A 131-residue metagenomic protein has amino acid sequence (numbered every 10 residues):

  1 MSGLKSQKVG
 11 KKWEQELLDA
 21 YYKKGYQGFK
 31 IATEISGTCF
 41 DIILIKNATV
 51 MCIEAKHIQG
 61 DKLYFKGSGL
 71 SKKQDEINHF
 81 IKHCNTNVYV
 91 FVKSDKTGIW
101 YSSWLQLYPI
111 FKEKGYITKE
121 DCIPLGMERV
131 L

Functional and structural regions predicted by a protein language model:
M1-T33: Acidic-basic catalytic patches of nuclease active cores, encompassing PD-(D/E)XK and other metal-cofactor nuclease
K8, N85-L131: Domain-level recognition of nuclease-like catalytic cores that cleave nucleotide substrates
Y21, I42-G60: Conserved catalytic cores of phosphodiester-cleaving nucleases, focusing on short active-site segments
K24, I45, H83-C84: Alpha-helix C-cap/termination motif
G37-T38, T97: Short secondary-structure capping/turn micro-motifs that flank functional sites
T38-F40, V88: Change "...and in nucleic-acid phosphodiester-cleaving endonucleases..." to "...and in nucleic-acid processing enzymes
Q59-D61, L107-Y108: Short, surface-exposed beta-strand-loop junctions and turns on beta-sheet-rich folds
D61-V90: Short, charged, amphipathic alpha-helix that recurs within catalytic cores of restriction-modification and other
